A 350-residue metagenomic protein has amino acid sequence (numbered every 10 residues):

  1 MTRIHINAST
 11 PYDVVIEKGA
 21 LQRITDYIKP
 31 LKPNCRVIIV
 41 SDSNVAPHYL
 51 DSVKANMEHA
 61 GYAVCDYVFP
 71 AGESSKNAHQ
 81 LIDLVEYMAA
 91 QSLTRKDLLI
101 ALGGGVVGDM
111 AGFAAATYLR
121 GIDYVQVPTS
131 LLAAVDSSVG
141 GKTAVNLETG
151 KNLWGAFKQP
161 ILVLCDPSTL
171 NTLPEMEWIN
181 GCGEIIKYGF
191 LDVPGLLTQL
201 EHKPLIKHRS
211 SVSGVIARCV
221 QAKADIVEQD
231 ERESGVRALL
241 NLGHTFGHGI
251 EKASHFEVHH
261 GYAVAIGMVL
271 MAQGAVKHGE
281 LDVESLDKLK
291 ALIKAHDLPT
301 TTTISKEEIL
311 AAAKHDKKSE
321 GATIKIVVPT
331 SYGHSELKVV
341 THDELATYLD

Functional and structural regions predicted by a protein language model:
M1-D97: ATP/NTP phosphate-donor binding region
V15, F113-K203: A glycine/threonine-rich phosphate-anchoring loop and its flanking beta-alpha core in nucleotide/phosphate-binding
L84, A111-A115, I185, I250 (+1 more regions): Buried hydrophobic packing segments
V85-L99, A111-Q126: Non-catalytic interfacial helical region
V106-F113, A134-V135, G249: Short glycine/serine/threonine-rich phosphate/pyrophosphate-binding segments that cradle anionic phosphate groups
G183-I185, E280-D350: C-terminal charged capping/lid subdomain of soluble metabolic enzymes
Q199-E307: Active-site segments that bind and position negatively charged phosphate/pyrophosphate groups
